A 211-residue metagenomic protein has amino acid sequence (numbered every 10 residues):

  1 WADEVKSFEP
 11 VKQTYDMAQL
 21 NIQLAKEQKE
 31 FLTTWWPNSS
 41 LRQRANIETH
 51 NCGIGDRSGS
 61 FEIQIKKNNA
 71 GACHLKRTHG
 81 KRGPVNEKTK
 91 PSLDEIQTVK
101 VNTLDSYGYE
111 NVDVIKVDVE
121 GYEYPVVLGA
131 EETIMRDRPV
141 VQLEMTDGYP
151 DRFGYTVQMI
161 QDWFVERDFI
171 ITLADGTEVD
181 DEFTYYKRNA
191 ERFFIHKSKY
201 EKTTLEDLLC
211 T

Functional and structural regions predicted by a protein language model:
W1-T211: Phosphate/nucleotide-binding beta-alpha loop and adjacent structural elements of enzyme active sites
